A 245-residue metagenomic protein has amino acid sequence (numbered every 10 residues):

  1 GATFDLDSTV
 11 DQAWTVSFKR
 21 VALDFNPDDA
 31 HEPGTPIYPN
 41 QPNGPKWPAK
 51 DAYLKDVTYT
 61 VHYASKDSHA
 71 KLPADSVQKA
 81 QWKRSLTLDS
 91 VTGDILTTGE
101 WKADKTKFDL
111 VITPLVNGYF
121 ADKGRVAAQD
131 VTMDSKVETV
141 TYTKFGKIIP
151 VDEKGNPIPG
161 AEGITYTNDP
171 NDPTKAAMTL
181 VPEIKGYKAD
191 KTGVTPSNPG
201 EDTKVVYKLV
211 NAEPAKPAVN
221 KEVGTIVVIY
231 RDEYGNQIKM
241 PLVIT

Functional and structural regions predicted by a protein language model:
G1-D7, N26-P27, T98-D130, T174-N198: Surface-exposed interfaces of beta-sheet-rich extracellular modules
G1-F4, F18, I238-T245: Low-complexity/repetitive intrinsically disordered segments
D5-T58, H62-A64, K123, A127-V151 (+1 more regions): Conserved "repeat-terminator" motif of extracellular CCP/Sushi domains
S8, A74, L88-S90, T98 (+4 more regions): Generic detector of low-complexity/intrinsically disordered segments and short hydrophobic N-terminal stretches
T9-D11, K83-S85, T132-S135, A161 (+3 more regions): Solvent-exposed, conformationally flexible loop/turn segments
E32-K46, H62-D89, D94-I95, G124-A127 (+3 more regions): Short, solvent-exposed loop/edge segments of extracellular or virion-exposed proteins
P73, P170, T192, A215-K221: Compositionally biased non-globular segments, especially hydrophobic aliphatic-rich helices of signal peptides
